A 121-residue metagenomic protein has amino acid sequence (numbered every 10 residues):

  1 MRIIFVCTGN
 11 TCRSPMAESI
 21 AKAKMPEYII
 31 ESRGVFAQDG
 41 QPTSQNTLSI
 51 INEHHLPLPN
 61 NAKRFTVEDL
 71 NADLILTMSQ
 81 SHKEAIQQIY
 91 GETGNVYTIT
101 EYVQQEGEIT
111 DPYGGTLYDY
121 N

Functional and structural regions predicted by a protein language model:
M1-N71: Conserved active-site segments centered on acidic
S32, M78-S79: Residue-level recognition of conserved beta-strand positions in structured domain cores
Q80-N121: Phosphate-binding/catalytic loops
